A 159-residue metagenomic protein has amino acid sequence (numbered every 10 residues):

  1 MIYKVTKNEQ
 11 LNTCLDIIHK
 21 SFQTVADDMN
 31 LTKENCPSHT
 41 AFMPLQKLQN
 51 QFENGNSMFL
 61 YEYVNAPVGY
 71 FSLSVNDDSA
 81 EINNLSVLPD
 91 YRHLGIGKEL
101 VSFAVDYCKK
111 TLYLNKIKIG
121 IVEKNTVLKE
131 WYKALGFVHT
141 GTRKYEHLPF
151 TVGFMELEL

Functional and structural regions predicted by a protein language model:
M1-I17, T24-V25: A short beta-loop-alpha structural element at the N-terminal edge of CoA-dependent acyl/N-acetyltransferase catalytic
H19-K47: Conserved GNAT-fold acetyl-CoA-binding loop/helix
A41-L60: A short helix-loop-beta-strand connector motif used in the catalytic cores of GNAT acetyltransferases and, in some
L60, A66-S74, E81-S86: Conserved beta-strand in the GNAT
V75, L88-D90, L94, E123-K124: Active-site acidic-Proline motif in GNAT/NAT acetyltransferases
V87, H93-D106, E130-A134: Conserved acetyl-CoA-binding loop-helix of GNAT-fold acetyltransferases
E99-K116, V138: Conserved acyl-CoA
L114-L135, G141-L159: C-terminal "cap" of GNAT-fold acetyltransferases
